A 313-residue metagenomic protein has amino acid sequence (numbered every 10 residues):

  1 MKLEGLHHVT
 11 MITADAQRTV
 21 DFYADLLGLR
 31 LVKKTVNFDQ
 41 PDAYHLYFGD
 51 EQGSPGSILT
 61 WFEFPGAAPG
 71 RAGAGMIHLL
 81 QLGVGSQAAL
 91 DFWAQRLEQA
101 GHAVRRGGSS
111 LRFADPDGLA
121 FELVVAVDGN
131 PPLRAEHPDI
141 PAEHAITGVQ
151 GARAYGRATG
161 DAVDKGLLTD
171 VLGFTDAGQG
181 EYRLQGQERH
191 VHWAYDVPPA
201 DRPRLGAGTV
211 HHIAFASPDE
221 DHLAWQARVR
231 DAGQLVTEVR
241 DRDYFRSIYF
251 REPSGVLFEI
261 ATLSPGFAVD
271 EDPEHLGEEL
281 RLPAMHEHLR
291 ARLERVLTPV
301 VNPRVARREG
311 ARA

Functional and structural regions predicted by a protein language model:
G5-A14, P65-R96, S109-A114, T147-A158 (+2 more regions): Vicinal oxygen chelate
I12-P55, Q95, R105-G107, R112-D115 (+4 more regions): Core segments of cupin and vicinal oxygen chelate
K33-F38, F48-L82: Conserved donor-binding loop and adjoining core beta-sheet/short helix segment in diverse acyl/aminoacyl transferases
T35, D91-G148, Q179-Y195, A232-A313: Vicinal oxygen chelate
D50-Q52, G85-Q87, V127-D128, Q187: Short loop segments at secondary-structure junctions
F62, F121-V124, A154-Y155, L167-T169 (+4 more regions): A structural feature that tracks compact, well-ordered secondary-structure segments with a strong bias toward
Y182-R240: A compositional/structural signature marking long, glycine- and acidic/polar-rich segments with frequent tryptophans
